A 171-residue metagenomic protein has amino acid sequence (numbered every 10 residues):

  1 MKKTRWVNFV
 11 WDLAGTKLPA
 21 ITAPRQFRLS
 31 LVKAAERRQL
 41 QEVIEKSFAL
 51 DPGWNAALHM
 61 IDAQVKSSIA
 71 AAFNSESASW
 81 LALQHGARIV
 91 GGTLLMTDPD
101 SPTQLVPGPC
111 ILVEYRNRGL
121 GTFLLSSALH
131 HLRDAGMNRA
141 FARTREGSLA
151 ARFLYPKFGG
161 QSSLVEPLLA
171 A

Functional and structural regions predicted by a protein language model:
M1-F27, L31, L169-A171: Acyl-donor-binding surface of acyltransferase catalytic domains
M1-K3, T122, E146-L164: Conserved active-site alpha-helix within GNAT-family acetyltransferase domains
R28-V43: A short beta-loop-alpha structural element at the N-terminal edge of CoA-dependent acyl/N-acetyltransferase catalytic
L40-F48, V65, I69, L132: Hydrophobic alpha-helical core bundles mediating ligand binding, dimerization, or RNAP-core interactions
P52-Q104, P109: A conserved beta-strand-loop-helix scaffold within acyl/acetyltransferase catalytic domains
P109-I111, T144: Hydrophobic adenine-recognition pocket in adenosine-nucleotide-binding enzymes
I111, N117-D134, F153-K157: Conserved acetyl-CoA-binding loop-helix of GNAT-fold acetyltransferases
L132-T144: Conserved GNAT acetyl-CoA-binding A-motif
